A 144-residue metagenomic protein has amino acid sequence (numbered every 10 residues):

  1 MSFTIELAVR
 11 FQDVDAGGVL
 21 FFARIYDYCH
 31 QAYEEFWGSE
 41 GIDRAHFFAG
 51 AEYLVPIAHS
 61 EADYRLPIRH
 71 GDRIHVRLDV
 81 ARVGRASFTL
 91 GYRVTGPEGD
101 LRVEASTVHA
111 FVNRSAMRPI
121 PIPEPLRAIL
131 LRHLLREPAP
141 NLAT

Functional and structural regions predicted by a protein language model:
M1-H75, A81-T144: Terminal targeting signals and extreme-terminal segments of soluble enzymes
